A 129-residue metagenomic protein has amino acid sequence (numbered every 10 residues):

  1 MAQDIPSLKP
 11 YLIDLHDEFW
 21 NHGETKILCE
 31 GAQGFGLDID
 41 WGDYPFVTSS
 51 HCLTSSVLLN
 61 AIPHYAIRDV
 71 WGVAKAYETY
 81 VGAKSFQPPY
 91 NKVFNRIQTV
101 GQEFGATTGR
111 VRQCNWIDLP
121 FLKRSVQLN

Functional and structural regions predicted by a protein language model:
M1-N129: Non-transmembrane, aqueous-exposed alpha-helical and coiled segments at domain scale
